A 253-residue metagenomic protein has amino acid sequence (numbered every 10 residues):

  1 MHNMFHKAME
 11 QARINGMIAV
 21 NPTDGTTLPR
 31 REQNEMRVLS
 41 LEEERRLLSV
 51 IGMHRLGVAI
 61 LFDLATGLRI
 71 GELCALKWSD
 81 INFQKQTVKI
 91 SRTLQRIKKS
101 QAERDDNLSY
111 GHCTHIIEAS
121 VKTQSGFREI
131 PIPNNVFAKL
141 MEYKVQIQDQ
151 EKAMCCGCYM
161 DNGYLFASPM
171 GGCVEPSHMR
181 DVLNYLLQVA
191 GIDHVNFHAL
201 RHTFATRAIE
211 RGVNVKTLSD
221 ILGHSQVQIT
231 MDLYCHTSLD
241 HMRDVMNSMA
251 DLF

Functional and structural regions predicted by a protein language model:
M1-M17, Q33, C173-H178, D193-A199: N-terminal core-binding DNA-recognition domain of tyrosine site-specific recombinases/integrases
M1-R13, P22-L28, N162-G163, R180 (+1 more regions): Short, Lys/Arg-enriched alpha-helical recognition elements, typified by the DNA-recognition helix
I14, L61, A65, G71-E72 (+3 more regions): C-terminal catalytic core of tyrosine-transesterase DNA break-rejoin enzymes
I14-W78, F83-Q84, Q95, S125-F127 (+1 more regions): Basic, Lys/Arg- and aromatic-enriched nucleic-acid-binding interface segment
R30-R31, V38, L94, F137 (+2 more regions): Catalytic-site neighborhood detector that most strongly recognizes the C-terminal catalytic loop/helix of tyrosine
R46, K99-R104, R211, D232 (+1 more regions): DNA/chromatin major-groove-contacting recognition/catalytic segments
L48, K89, K98-G111, E118-E142 (+1 more regions): C-terminal catalytic core of Y-nucleophile DNA break-rejoin enzymes
D80-T87, D193-H194, V213-L233: Short, polar N-cap/turn motifs at the start of nucleic acid-interacting alpha helices
